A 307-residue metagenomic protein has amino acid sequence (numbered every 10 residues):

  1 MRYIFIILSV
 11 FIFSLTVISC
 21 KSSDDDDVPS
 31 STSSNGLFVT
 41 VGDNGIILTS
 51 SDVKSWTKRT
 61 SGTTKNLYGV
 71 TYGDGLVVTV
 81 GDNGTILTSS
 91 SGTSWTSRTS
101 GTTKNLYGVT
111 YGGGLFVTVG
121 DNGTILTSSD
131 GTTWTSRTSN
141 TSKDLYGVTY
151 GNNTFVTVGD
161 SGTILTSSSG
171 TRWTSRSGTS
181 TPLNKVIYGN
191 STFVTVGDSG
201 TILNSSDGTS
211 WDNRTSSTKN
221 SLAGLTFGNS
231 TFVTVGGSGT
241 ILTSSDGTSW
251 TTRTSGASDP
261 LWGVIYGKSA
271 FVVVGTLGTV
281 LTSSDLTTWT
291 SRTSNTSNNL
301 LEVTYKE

Functional and structural regions predicted by a protein language model:
M1-I4: Positively charged n-region of N-terminal signal peptides that target proteins for export
I6-S14: Hydrophobic helical h-region of N-terminal Sec-dependent signal peptides in bacterial secretory/periplasmic proteins
T16-S19: C-terminal motif of bacterial Sec signal peptides marking the signal peptidase cleavage site
S22-E307: Residue-level hotspots at or immediately adjacent to binding/recognition sites across diverse folds
